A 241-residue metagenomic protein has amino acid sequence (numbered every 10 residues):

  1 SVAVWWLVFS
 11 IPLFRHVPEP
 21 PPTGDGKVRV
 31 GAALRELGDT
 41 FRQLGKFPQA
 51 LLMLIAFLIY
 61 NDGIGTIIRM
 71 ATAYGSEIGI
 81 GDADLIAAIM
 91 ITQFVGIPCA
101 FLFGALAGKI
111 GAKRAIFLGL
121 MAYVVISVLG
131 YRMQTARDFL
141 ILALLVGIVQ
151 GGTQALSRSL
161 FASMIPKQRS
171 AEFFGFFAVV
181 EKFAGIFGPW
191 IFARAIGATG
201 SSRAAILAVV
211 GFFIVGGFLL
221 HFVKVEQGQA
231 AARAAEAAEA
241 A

Functional and structural regions predicted by a protein language model:
S1-A3, R194-F213: A membrane-interface helix-boundary motif in multi-pass transporters
W5-R15, A208-A241: Multi-pass alpha-helical transporter architecture, strongest for 12-TM Major Facilitator/SLC carriers used
E19-M53: Juxtamembrane intracellular "pre-TM" segments in multi-pass secondary transporters
R69-L85: Short amphipathic helix-loop junctions that connect adjacent transmembrane helices in Major Facilitator Superfamily/SLC
D82-A83, K167-F177: Loop-to-transmembrane helix entry/capping segments in MFS-fold secondary transporters and related SLC/MFSD carriers
P98-A112, I196: Helix-to-loop junctions at the C-terminal end of transmembrane segments in multipass secondary transporters
R114-L129: Structural signature of the two symmetry-related core transmembrane helices
Y131-L142: Helix-loop junctions at membrane interfaces in 12-TM secondary transporters
